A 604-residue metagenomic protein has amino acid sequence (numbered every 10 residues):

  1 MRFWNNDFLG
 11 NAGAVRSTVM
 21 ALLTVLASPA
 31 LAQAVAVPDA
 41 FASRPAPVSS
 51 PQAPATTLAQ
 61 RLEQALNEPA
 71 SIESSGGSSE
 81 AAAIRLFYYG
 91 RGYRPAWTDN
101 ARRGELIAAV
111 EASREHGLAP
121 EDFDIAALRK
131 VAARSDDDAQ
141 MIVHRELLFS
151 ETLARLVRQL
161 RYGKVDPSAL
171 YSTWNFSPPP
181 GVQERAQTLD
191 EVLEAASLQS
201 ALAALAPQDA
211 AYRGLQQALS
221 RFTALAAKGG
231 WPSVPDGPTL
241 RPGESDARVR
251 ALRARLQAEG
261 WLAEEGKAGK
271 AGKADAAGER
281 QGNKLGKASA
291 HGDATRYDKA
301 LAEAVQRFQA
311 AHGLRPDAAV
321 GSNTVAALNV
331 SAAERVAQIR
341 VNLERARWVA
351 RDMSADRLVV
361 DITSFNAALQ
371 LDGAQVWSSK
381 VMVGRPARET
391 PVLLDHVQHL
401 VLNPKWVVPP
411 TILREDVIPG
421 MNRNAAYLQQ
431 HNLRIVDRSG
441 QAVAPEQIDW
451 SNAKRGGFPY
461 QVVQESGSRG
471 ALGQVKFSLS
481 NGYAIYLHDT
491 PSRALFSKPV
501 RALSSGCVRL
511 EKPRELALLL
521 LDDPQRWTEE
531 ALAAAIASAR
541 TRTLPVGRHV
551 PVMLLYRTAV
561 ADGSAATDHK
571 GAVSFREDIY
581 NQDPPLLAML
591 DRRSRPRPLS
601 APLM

Functional and structural regions predicted by a protein language model:
M1-G13: N-terminal secretory signal peptides that target proteins for export/translocation
M1-W4, A32-S135: Zn2+-dependent metallopeptidase catalytic domains
R2-F3, Q33-S78, L147, E151-R155 (+3 more regions): Well-ordered beta-sheet/strand-loop patches within structured domains
R16-P29: Bacterial N-terminal signal peptides
R103-K164, Y171, F176, A195 (+1 more regions): A cross-kingdom signal targeting lumenal/periplasmic-facing segments of multi-pass membrane and secretory-pathway
Y162-P167, W261-E265: Surface-exposed helix-capping loop/turn segments at secondary-structure junctions
K164, A186-E191: N-terminal accessory/pre-domain segments preceding catalytic cores
